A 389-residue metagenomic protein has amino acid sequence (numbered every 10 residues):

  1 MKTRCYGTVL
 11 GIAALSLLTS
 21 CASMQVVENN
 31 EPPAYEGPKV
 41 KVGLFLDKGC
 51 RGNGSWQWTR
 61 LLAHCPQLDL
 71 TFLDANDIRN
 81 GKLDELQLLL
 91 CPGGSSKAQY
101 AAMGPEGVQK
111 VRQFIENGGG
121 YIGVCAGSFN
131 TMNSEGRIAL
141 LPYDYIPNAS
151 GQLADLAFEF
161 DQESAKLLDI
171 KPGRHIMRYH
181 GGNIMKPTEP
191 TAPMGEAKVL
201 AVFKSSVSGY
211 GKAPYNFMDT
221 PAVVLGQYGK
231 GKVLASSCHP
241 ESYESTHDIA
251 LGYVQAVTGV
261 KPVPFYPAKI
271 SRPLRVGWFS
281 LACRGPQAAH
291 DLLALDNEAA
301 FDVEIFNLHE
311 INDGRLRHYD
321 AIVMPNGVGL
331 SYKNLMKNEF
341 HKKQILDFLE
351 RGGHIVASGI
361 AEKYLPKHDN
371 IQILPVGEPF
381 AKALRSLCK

Functional and structural regions predicted by a protein language model:
M1-L10: Bacterial N-terminal signal peptides that target proteins for export
L18-S20: C-terminal motif of bacterial Sec signal peptides marking the signal peptidase cleavage site
A22-M24: Bacterial signal peptide processing site
N29-V40, H64, R112, G136-R137 (+7 more regions): Extracellular ligand-binding/catalytic regions of CAZymes and related secreted enzymes and adhesion modules
F45-D47, S236, F279-S280, S358: Short hydrophobic segments within beta-strands
R51-E135, R284-H368: Helical hinge/lid and interdomain linker segments adjacent to catalytic or ligand-binding clefts that mediate domain
A157-K232, S237-T246, Y266, Y364-K389: Catalytic beta-strand/loop cores that center a nucleophilic Ser/Cys/Thr and support acyl-enzyme chemistry
